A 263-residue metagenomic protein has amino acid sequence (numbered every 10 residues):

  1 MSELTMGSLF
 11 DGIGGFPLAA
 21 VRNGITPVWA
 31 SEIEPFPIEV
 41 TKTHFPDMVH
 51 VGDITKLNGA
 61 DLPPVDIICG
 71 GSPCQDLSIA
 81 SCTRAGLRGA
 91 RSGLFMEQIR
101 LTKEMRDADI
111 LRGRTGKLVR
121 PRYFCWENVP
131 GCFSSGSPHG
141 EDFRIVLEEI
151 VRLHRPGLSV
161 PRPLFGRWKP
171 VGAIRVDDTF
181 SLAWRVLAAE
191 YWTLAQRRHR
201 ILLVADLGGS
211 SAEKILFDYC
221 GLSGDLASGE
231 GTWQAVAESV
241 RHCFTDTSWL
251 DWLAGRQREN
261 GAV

Functional and structural regions predicted by a protein language model:
S2-M6: Extreme N-terminal starter segment of soluble prokaryotic enzymes
S8-G14: Class I SAM-dependent methyltransferase "Motif I" SAM/SAH-binding loop
G15, A19-T26, H44: A short, Lys/Arg-enriched amphipathic alpha-helix followed by its capping loop at the start of a domain
A30-S31: The conserved SAM/SAH-binding core of class I Rossmann-like methyltransferase domains, concentrating on the hydrophobic
E34: Conserved SAM/SAH-binding beta-strand->alpha-helix loop
E39-V49: Short, conserved SAM-binding/catalytic segment of Class I S-adenosyl-L-methionine-dependent methyltransferases
L57-V65, L77-V263: Class I S-adenosyl-L-methionine
V65-G71: Short SAM/SAH-binding signature in class I
